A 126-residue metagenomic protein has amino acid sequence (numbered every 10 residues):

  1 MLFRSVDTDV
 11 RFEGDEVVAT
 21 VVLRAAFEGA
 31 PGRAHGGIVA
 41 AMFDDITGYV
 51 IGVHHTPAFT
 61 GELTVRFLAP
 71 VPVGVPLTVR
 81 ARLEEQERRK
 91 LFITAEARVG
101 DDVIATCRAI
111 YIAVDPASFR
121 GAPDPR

Functional and structural regions predicted by a protein language model:
M1-L2: Short, small-residue-biased leader/transition segments that mark boundaries at the very start of proteins
S5, G14-V18, E62, P76-T78 (+2 more regions): Intrinsic-disorder/low-complexity, polar/charged segments enriched in Ser/Thr/Lys/Arg/Asp/Glu/Gln
E16, A26, A34-A58: Active-site helix/loop of acyl-thioester processing domains in fatty-acid/polyketide metabolism, spanning hotdog-fold
A19, L63-F67, A81, A95 (+1 more regions): A structural signal for short, well-ordered beta-strand segments
V22-E28: Conserved short histidine dyad/triad with adjacent acidic residue
D45-T78, L83: Hydrophobic beta-strand-centered segment that forms part of the acyl-chain substrate-binding groove
P72-V73, E84-R126: HotDog/MaoC-like acyl-thioester-processing domains
